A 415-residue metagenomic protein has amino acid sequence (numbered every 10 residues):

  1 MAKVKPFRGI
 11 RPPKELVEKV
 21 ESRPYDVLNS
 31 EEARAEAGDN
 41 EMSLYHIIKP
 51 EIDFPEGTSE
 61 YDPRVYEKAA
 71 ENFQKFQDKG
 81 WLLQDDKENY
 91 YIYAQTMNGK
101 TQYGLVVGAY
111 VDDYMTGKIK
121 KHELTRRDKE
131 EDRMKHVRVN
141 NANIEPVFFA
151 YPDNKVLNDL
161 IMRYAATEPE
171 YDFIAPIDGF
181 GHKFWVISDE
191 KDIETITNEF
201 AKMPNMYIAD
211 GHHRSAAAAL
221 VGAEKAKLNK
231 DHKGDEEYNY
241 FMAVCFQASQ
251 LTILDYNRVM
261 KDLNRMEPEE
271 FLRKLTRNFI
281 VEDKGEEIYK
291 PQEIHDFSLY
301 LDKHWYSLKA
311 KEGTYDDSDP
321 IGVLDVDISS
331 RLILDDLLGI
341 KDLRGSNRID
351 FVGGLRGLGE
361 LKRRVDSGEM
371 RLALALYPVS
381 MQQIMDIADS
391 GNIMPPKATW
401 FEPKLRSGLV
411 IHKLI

Functional and structural regions predicted by a protein language model:
M1-I415: Surface-exposed, charge/polar-rich loops and edge strands
